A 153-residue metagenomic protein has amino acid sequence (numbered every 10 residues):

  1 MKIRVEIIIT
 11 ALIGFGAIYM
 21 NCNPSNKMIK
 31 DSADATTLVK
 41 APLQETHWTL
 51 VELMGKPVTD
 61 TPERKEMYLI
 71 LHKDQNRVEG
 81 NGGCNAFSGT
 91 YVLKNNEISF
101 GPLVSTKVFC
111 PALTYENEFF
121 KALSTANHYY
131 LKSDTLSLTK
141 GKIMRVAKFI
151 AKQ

Functional and structural regions predicted by a protein language model:
K2-I7, I18-S88, V92-Q153: Lipid interaction determinants
I9-F15: Gram-negative bacterial Sec-dependent N-terminal signal peptides
